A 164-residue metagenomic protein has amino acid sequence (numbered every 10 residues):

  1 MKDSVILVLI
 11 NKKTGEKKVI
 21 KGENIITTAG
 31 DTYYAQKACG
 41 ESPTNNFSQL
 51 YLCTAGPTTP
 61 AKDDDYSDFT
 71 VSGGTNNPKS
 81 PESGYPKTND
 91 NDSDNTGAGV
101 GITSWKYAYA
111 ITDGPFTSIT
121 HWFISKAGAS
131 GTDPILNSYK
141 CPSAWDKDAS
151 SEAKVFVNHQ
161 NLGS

Functional and structural regions predicted by a protein language model:
M1-T120, K126-S164: Small cysteine-rich, disulfide-bonded extracellular modules of the LU/uPAR three-finger superfamily and closely related
